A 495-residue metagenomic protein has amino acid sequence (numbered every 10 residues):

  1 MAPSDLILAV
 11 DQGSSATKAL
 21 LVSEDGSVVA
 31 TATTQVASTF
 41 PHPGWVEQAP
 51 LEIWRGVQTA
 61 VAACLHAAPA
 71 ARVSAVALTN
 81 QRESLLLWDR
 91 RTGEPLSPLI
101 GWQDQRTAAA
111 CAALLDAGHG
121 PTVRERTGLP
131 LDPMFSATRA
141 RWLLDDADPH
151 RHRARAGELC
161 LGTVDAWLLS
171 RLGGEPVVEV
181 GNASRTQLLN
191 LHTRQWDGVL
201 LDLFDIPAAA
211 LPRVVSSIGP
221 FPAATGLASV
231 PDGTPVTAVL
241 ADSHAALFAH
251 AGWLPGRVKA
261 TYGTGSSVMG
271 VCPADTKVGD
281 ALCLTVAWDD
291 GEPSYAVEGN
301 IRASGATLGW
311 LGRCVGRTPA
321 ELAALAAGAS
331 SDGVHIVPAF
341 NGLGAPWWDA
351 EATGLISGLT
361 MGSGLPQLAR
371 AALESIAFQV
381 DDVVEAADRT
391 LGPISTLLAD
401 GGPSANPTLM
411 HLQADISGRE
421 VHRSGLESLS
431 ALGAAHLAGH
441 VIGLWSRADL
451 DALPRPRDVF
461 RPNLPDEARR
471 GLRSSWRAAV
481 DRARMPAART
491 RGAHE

Functional and structural regions predicted by a protein language model:
M1-S97, E125, S229-A238, S417-V421 (+1 more regions): N-terminal glycine/serine-rich phosphate-binding loop of ATP-dependent small-molecule kinases, especially carbohydrate
L8-V10, A108, L115-T127, P133-F135 (+6 more regions): Active-site core segments that coordinate phosphate-bearing ligands/cofactors across diverse enzyme families
A49, D104, D242: Short, conserved phosphate/pyrophosphate- and ester-handling motifs at nucleotide-, phospho-/glycolipid
A62-W102, P130-S136, D165, L169-N190 (+2 more regions): Short beta-strand-loop/turn "lid" adjacent to the catalytic site in phosphate-handling enzymes
A70-V73, A208, P319: Alpha-helix N-cap/start motif
S97-C111, S424-G425: Short, acidic/small-residue loops that bind anionic groups at enzyme active sites
L211-P220, A323-A327: Short linear loop/turn motifs
